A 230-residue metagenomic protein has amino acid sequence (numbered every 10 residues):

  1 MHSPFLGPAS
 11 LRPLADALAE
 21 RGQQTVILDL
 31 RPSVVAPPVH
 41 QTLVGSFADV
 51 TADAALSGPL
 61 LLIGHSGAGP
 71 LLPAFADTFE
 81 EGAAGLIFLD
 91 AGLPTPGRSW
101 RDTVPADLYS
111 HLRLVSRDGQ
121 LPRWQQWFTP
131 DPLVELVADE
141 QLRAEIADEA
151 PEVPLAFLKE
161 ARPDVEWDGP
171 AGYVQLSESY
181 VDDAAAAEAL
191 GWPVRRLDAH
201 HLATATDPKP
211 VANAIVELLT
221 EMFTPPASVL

Functional and structural regions predicted by a protein language model:
M1-F5, H65-S66, A91, L176: Glycine-rich His-Gly loop
M1-V34: Conserved HGGG/HGGXW glycine-rich cap/lid loop of the alpha/beta-hydrolase fold
Q24-L61, D77, R101-Y109: Active-site loop/oxyanion-hole signature of alpha/beta-hydrolase fold enzymes
D53, A144, P151-N213, L219-F223: Conserved serine/cysteine hydrolase catalytic core
L62-I63, L86, Y173: Conserved alpha/beta-hydrolase fold motif
I63-L72: Gly/Ala-rich beta-loop-alpha elbow adjacent to hydrolase catalytic centers
D77-Q120, L155-F157, E188, A227-V229: Flexible "cap/lid" loop of the alpha/beta hydrolase fold
L121-V165: Conserved alpha/beta-hydrolase catalytic His-Asp/Glu region
